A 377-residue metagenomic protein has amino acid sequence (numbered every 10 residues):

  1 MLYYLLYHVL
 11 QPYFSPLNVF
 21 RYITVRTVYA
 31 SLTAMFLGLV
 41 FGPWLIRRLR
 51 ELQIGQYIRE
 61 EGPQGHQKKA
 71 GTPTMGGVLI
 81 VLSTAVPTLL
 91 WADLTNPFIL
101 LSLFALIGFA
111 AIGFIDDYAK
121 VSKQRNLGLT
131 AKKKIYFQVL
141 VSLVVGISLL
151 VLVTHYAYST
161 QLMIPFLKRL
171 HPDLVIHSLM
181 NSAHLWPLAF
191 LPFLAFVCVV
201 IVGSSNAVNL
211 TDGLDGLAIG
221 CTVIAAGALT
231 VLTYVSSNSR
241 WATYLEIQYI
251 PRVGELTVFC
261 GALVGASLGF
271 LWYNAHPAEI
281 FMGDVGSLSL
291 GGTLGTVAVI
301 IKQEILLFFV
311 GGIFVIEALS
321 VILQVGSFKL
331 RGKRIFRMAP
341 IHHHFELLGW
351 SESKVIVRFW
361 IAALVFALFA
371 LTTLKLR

Functional and structural regions predicted by a protein language model:
L2-L45, I80-A111, V145, L150-R169 (+1 more regions): Alpha-helical transmembrane segments
V40-E61: Membrane-interface helix-loop junction between the first two transmembrane segments
I58-T72, N126-K134, Q138, H342 (+1 more regions): Juxtamembrane helix-capping/reentrant segments at transmembrane boundaries
E61-K69, Q124, S178-W186, T243-P251 (+1 more regions): Short juxtamembrane and helix-loop transition motifs at transmembrane-helix boundaries in membrane proteins
T95-L103, S122-F137: Membrane-interfacial loop-to-helix junctions in multi-pass inner-membrane proteins
M180-F196, S205: Individual transmembrane alpha-helix segments
